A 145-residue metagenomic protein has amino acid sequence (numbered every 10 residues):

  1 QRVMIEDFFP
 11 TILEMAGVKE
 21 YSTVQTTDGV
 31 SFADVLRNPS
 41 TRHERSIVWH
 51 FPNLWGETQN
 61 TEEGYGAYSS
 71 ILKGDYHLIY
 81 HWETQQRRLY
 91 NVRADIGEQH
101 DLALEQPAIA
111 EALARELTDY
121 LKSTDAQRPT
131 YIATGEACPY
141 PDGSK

Functional and structural regions predicted by a protein language model:
Q1, E6-R88, V92, Q127 (+1 more regions): C-terminal cap/loop subdomain of S1 sulfatases and analogous C-terminal strand-loop tails that border
F8, K73, T84-Q86, V92-K145: Long, internal low-complexity/basic segments
